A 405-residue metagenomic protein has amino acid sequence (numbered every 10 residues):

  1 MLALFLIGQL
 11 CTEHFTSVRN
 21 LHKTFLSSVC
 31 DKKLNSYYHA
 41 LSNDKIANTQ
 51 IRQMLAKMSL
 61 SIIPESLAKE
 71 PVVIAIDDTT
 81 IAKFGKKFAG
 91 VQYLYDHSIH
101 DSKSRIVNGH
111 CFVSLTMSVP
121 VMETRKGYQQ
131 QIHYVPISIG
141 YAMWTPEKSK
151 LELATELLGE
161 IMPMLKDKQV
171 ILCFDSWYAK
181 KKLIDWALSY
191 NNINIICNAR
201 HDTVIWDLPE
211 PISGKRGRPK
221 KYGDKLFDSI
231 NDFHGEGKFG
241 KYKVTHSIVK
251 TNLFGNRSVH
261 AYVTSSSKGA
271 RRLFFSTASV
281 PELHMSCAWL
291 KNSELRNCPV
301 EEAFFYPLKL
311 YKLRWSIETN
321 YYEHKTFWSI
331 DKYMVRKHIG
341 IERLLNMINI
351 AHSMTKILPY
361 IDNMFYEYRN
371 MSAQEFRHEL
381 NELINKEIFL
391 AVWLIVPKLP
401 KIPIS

Functional and structural regions predicted by a protein language model:
M1-L2, S102-N108, M334-L345: Structural motif
L2-L4, V18-K23, Y321-F327, K337: Short coil/turn segments at secondary-structure boundaries
A3-T12: Short, amphipathic alpha-helical "recognition" segments used to contact nucleic acids or chromatin
L4, H110-V113, E152-G159: Short, contiguous clusters of charged residues that form electrostatic/catalytic patches at enzyme active sites, used
G8, S42-Q131, Y242-V249: Active-site-proximal, Lys/Arg-enriched surface segment that forms a nucleic-acid-binding/basic interface patch
E13-K86, Q92-Y93, E160, K221 (+2 more regions): Electropositive nucleic-acid engagement tracts
T24, S118, S353-I357: Active-site catalytic microenvironments for nucleophilic, acid-base chemistry
K83, K87, T124-S405: Single, function-defining residue in the core of a domain
